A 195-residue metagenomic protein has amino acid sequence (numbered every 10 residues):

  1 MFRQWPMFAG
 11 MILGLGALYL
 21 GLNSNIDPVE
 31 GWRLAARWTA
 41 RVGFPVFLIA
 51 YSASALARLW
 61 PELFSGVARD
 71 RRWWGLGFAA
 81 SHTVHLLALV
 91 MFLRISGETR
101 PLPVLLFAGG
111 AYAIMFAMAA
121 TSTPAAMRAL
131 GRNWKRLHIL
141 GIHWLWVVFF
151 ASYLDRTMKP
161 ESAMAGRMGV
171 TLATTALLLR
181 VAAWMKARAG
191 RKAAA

Functional and structural regions predicted by a protein language model:
M1-A195: Membrane-embedded alpha-helical bundles that constitute the cytochrome b-like, heme-associated redox core of multi-pass
